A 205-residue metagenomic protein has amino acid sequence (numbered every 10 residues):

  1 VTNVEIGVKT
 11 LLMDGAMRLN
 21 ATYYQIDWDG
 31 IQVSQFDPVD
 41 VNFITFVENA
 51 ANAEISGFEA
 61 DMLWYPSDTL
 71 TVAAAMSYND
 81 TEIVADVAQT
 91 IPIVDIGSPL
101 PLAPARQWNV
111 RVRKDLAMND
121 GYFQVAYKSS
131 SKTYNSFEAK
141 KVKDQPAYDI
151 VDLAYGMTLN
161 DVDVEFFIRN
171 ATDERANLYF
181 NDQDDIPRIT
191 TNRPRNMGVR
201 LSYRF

Functional and structural regions predicted by a protein language model:
V1-F58, L63-Y65, V72, S77 (+4 more regions): Membrane-embedded beta-barrel scaffold of Gram-negative outer-membrane proteins
V1-G7, A16, A53-D61, A103-N109 (+2 more regions): Transmembrane beta-barrel architecture of outer-membrane proteins
A16-R18, T71-A73, D120-Q124, D152 (+2 more regions): Outer-membrane beta-barrel architecture
Q25-D27, E48-E138, R200-R204: Gram-negative outer-membrane beta-barrel transporters
S34-Q35, V47-A53, E138, I150-G156 (+2 more regions): Short, surface-exposed, polar/charged, turn-prone segments marking secondary-structure boundaries
Q35-F46, A85-S98, S129, K140-Q145 (+1 more regions): Flexible, surface-exposed loop regions and adjacent strand-edge segments of Gram-negative outer-membrane beta-barrel
A117, S129-S136, Y155-F205: C-terminal beta-signal and adjacent terminal beta-strands/loops of Gram-negative outer-membrane beta-barrel proteins
